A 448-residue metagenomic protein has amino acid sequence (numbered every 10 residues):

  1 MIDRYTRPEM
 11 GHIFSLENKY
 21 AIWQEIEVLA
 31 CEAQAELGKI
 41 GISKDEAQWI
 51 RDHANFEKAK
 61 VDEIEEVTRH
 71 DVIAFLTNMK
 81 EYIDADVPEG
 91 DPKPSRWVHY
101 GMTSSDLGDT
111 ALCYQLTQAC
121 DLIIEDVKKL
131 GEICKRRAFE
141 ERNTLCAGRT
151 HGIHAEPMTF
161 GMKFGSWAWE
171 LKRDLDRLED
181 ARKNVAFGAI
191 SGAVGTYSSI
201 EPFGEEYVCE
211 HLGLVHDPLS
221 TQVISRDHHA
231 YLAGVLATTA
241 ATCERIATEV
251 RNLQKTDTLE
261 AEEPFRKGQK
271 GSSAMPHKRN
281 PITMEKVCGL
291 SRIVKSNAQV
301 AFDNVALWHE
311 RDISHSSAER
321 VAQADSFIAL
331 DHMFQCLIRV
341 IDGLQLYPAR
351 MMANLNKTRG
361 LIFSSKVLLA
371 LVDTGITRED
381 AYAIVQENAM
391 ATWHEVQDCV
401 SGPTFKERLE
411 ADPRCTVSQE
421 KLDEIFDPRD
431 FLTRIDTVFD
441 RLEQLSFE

Functional and structural regions predicted by a protein language model:
M1-Y197, P202-Y207, H216, Q269-S272 (+4 more regions): A helix-coil-helix interface module used to build multimeric assemblies and to scaffold catalytic/cofactor sites
G11-S15, K60-D62, Q269-G289, R311-D325 (+4 more regions): Short beta-alpha connecting loops at secondary-structure transitions that line or flank enzyme active sites
A30-A33, I123, V127-L130, C134-R137 (+14 more regions): Amphipathic alpha-helices that form helix-helix packing interfaces
E32-A33, Q115-V127, L236-R245, V250 (+1 more regions): Alpha-helical support elements that line or immediately flank enzyme active sites and cofactor-binding pockets
S104, T196, G213-V223, M352 (+3 more regions): A structural signal for small-residue-enriched, beta-sheet-centric alpha/beta enzyme cores and oligomeric scaffold folds
S225-E260, K267-A329: A conserved active-site cap/scaffold subdomain adjacent to cofactor or substrate pockets
K267, I384-A391: Active/binding-pocket-proximal capping segment
I293-I376, I384: Long, amphipathic alpha-helical stalk/connector segments used for oligomerization, subunit docking, or mechanical
